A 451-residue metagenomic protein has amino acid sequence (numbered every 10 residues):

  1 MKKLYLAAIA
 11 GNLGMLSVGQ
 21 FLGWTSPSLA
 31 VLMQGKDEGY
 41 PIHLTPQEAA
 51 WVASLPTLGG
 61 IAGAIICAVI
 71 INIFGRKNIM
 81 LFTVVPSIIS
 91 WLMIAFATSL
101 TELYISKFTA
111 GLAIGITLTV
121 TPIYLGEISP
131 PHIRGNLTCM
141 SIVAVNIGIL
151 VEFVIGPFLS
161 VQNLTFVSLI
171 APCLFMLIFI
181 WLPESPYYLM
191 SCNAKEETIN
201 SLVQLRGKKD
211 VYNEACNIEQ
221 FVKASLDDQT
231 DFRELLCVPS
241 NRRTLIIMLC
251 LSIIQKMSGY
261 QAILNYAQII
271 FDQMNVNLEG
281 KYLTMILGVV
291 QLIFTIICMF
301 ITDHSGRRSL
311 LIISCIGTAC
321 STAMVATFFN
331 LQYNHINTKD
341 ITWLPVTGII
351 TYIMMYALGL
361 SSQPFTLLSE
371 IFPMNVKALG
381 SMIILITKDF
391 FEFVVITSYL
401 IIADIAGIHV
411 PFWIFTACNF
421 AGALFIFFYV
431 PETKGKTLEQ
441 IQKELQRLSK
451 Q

Functional and structural regions predicted by a protein language model:
M1-E197, S201-V203, A224-Q451: Alpha-helical transmembrane bundle of multi-pass membrane proteins
R206-G207: Short helix/loop segments within enzyme catalytic domains that coordinate or immediately flank catalytic cofactors
V211-K223: Short, well-structured alpha-helical segments
